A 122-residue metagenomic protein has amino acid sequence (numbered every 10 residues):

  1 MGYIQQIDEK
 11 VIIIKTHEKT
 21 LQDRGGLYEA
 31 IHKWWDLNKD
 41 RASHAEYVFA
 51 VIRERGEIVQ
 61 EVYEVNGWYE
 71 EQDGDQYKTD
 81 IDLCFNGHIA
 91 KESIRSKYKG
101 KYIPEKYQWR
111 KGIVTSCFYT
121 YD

Functional and structural regions predicted by a protein language model:
M1-E57, S96, K101-D122: Compositionally biased, charged N-terminal/linker segments
I7, W35-L37, V65, T79-I81 (+1 more regions): Intrinsic-disorder/low-complexity regions
T20, Y69-E71, S93: Short loop/turn segments at secondary-structure transitions that flank enzyme active sites
R24, A45, Y69-D75: Generic marker of "main functional regions" within proteins
E57-V59, L83: Residues at beta-strand starts and edge strands
Q60-Y69: Short beta-strand-centered aromatic/proline hotspots
D75-P104: Short solvent-exposed strand/turn elements
